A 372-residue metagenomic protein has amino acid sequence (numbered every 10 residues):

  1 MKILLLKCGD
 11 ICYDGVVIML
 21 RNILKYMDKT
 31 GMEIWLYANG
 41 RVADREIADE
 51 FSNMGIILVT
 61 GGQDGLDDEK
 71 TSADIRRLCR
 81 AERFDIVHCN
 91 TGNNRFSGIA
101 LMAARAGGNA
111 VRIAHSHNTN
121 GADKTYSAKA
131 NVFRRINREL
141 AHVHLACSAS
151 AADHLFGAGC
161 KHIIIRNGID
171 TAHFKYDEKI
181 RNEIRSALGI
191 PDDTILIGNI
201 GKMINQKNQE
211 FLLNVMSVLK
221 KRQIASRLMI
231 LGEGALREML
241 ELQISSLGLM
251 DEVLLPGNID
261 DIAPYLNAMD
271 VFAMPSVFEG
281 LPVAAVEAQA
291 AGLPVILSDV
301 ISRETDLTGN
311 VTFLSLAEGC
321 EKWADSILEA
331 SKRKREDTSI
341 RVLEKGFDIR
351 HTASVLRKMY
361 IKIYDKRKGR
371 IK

Functional and structural regions predicted by a protein language model:
D14-N22, I195, N199-V218, A235-E241: A conserved mid-protein helix/loop that constitutes part of the nucleotide-sugar donor-binding site
L140-K179, F313: Donor nucleotide-sugar binding/catalytic pocket of nucleotide-sugar-dependent glycosyltransferases
H173, K334-I371: A charged, aromatic-enriched C-terminal amphipathic alpha-helix characteristic of glycosyltransferases across folds
K175-I190: A short helix/loop element that forms part of the nucleotide-sugar donor recognition site in Leloir-type
E241-G257: Nucleotide-activated donor-binding/catalytic signature segment of Leloir-type glycosyltransferases, i.e., the conserved
N258, V277: Aromatic "clamp/platform" in nucleotide-sugar-dependent glycosyltransferases that forms part of the donor/acceptor
A285, P294-S298, R303: Short hydrophobic beta-strand element within catalytic cores of glycosyltransferases and related nucleotide-activated
E304-K332, R350: Change "using UDP/GDP/dTDP sugars" to "using nucleotide sugars
